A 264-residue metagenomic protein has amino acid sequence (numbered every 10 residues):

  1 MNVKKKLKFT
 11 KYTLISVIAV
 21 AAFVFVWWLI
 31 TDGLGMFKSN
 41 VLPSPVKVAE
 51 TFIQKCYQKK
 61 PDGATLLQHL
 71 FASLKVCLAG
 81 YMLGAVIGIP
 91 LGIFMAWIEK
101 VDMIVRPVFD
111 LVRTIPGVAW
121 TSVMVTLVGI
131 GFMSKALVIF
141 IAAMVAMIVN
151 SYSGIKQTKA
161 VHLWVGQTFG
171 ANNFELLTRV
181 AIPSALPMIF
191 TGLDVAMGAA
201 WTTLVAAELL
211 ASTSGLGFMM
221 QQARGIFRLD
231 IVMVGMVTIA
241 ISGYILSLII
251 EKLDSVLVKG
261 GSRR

Functional and structural regions predicted by a protein language model:
M1-A21, L248-R264: Transmembrane alpha-helical segments of polytopic membrane transport and secretion proteins
G33-M82: Periplasmic/extracellular loop-to-transmembrane helix junction in inner-membrane transport proteins
L66-L70, L74, I104-V105, L111 (+7 more regions): Hydrophobic alpha-helical elements at and bordering transmembrane segments of multi-pass membrane proteins
A79-F109: Transmembrane-helix boundary motif in ABC transporter permease subunits
D110-A146, S153-G154: Generic hydrophobic transmembrane alpha-helix motif, especially the helices
L137, I141, F174-A206, V234 (+3 more regions): Transmembrane alpha-helices
N150-F190, L216: Short cytoplasmic-facing helical segments at TM-TM junctions of multi-pass membrane proteins
G217-K252: Hydrophobic alpha-helical transmembrane segments of polytopic membrane proteins
